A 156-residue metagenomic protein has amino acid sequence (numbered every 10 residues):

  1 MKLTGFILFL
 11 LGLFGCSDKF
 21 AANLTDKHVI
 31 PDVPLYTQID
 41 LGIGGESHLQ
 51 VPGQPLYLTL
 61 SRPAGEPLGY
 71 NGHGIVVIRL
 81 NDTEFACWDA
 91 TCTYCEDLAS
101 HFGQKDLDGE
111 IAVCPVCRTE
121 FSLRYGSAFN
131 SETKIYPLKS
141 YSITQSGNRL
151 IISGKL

Functional and structural regions predicted by a protein language model:
M1-F9: Sec-dependent signal peptide recognition, specifically the positively charged N-region followed immediately by
G12-G15: C-terminal motif of bacterial Sec signal peptides marking the signal peptidase cleavage site
K19-L107, K139-L156: N-terminal pre-ligand scaffold of iron-sulfur
Q38-D40, S122, A128: Acidic/polar residues at beta-strand termini and the immediately following turn/coil
T83, G126-S127: Detector for glycine-centered tight turns/loop "hinges" at secondary-structure junctions
C95, C117, Y125: Short Cys/His-rich metal-coordination motifs, predominantly Zn2+-binding knuckles/fingers
D106-V116, A128-Y141: Short cysteine/histidine-rich metal-coordination sites, predominantly Zn2+-binding motifs
